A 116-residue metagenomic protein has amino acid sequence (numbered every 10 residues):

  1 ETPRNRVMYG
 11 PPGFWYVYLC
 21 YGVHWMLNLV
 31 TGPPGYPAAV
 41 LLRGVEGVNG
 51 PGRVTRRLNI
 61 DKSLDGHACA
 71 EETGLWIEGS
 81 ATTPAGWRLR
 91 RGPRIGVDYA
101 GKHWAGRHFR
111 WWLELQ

Functional and structural regions predicted by a protein language model:
E1-Q116: Conserved, well-structured core segments that form or line functional sites
